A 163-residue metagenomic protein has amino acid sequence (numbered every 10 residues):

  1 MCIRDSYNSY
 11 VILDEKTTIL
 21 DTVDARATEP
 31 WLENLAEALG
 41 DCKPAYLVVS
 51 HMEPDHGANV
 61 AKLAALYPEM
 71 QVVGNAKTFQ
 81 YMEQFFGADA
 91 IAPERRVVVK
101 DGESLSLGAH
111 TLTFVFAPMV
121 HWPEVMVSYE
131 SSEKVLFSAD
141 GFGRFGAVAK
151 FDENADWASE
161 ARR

Functional and structural regions predicted by a protein language model:
R4-E37, V127-E130, K134-S138: Conserved beta-strand hairpin/beta-sheet module of binuclear metal-dependent hydrolase folds, prominently
E15, R26-V73: Active-site metal-binding motif and surrounding structural segment of the metallo-beta-lactamase
E15-K16, K43, P68-E69, I91-E94 (+3 more regions): Short coil/turn connectors at secondary-structure junctions
V23-R26, V48-H51, L112-P118: Short, flexible loop segments at the rims of nucleotide/cofactor-binding pockets, characterized by
M52-G57, F79-M82, H121-P123, G143-G146: Active-site environment of divalent metal-dependent phosphoester hydrolases
V73-V125: Metallo-beta-lactamase
T111-R163: Metallo-beta-lactamase
